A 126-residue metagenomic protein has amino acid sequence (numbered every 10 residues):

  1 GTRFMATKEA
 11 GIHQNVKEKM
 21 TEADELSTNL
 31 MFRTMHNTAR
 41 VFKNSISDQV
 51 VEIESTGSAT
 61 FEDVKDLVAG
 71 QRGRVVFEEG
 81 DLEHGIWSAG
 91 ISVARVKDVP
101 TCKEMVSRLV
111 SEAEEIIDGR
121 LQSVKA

Functional and structural regions predicted by a protein language model:
T2-A126: Conserved active-site-proximal phosphate/metal-binding subdomains
